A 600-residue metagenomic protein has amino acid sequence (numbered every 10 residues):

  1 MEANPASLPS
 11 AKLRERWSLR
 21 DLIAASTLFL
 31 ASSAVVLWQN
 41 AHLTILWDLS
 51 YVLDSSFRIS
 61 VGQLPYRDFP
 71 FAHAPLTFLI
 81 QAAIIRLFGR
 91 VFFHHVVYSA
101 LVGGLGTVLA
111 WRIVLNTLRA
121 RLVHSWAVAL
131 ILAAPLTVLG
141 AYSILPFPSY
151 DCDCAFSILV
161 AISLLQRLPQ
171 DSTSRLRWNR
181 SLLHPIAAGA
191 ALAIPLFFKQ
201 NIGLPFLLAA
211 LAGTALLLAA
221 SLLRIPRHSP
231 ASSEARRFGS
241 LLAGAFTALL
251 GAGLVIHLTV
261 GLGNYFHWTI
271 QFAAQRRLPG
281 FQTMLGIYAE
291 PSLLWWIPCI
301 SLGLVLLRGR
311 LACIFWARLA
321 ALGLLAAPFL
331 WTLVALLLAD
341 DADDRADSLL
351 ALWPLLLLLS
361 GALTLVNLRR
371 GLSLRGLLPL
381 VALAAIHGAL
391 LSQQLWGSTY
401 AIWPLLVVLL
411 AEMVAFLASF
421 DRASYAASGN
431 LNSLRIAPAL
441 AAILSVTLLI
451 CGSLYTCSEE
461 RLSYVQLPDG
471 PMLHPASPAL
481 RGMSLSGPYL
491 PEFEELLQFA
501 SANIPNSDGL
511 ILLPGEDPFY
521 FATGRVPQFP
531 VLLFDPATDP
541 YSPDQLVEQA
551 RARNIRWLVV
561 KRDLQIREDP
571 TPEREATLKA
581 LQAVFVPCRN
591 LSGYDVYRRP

Functional and structural regions predicted by a protein language model:
A24-S32, R227-H257, E290-S301, I314-F329 (+1 more regions): Hydrophobic alpha-helical membrane-interfacial segments at the cytosolic entry of transmembrane helices
N40-S55, Y66-Q81, R90-F93, T259-L262 (+2 more regions): Extracytoplasmic catalytic/substrate-binding loops of multi-pass membrane glycan-assembly enzymes
A72, T456-A537, V547-R551, I555-R567 (+1 more regions): Short periplasmic/luminal acceptor-recognition loop of GT-C membrane glycosyltransferases, typified by
V97-L122, V160: Transmembrane-helix motifs of polytopic, lipid-linked glycan transferases
Y98-V102, A141-L165, F198, L204-P205 (+2 more regions): Multi-pass, polyprenyl lipid-linked donor-dependent membrane glycosyltransferases
D153-R177, H184, A188-L192, L211-A220 (+2 more regions): Specific aromatic-rich, kink-prone transmembrane helix
L164-I194, P230-G244, F315-A326, L372-A382: Short hydrophobic alpha-helices at membrane interfaces in multi-pass membrane enzymes
R177-I202, F206-L211, T247-A252, V381-L391: Membrane-interface alpha helices of multi-pass inner-membrane proteins
